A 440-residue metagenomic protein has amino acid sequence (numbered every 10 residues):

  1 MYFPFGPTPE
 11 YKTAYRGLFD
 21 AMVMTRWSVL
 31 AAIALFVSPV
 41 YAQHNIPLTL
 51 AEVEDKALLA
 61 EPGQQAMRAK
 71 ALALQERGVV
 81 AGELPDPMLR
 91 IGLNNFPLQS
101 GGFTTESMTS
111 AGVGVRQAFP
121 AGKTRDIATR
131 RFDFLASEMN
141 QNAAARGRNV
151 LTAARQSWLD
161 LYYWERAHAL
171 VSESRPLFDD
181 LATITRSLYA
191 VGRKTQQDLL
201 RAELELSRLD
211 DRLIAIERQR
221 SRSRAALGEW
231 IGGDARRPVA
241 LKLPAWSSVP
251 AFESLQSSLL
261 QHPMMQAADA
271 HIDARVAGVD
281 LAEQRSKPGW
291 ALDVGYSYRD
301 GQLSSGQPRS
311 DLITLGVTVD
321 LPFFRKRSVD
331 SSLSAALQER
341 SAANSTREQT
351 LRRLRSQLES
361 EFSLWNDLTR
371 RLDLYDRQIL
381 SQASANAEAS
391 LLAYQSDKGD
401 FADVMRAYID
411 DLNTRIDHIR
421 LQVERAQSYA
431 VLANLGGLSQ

Functional and structural regions predicted by a protein language model:
M1-P4, T13-F19, L30, Y41-H44 (+1 more regions): Acidic, low-complexity, intrinsically disordered peripheral segments
F3, K12, L18-F19, L48 (+4 more regions): Periplasmic alpha-helical coiled-coil/stalk elements that build and connect Gram-negative outer-membrane
V37-P39: N-terminal signal peptide c-region/cleavage motif recognized by signal peptidases
A42-L93, A118-P120, I127, D133 (+8 more regions): Bacterial Sec-pathway N-terminal export signals of envelope proteins
Q64-G78, M139, R146, V150-V171 (+6 more regions): Amphipathic alpha-helical coiled-coil segments
Q65, P87-M108, A118-A145, E165 (+4 more regions): Small/polar (Gly/Ser/Thr/Ala-rich) solvent-exposed segments that form structured loops/beta-strands/short helices used
V113, L315-V317: Membrane-embedded beta-strands of outer-membrane beta-barrel proteins, especially the hydrophobic/small aromatic
T129-D133, Q196-L204, S334, F401-I409: Short, charged, amphipathic alpha-helical segments
